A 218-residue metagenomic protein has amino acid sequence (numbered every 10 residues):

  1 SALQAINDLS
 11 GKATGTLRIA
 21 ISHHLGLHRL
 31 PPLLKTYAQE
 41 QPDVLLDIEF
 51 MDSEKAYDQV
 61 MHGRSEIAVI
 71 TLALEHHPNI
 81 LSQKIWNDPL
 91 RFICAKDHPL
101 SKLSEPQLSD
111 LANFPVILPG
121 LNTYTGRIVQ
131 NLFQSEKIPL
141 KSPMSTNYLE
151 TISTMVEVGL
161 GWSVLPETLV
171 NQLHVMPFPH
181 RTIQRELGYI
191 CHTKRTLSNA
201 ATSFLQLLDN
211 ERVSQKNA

Functional and structural regions predicted by a protein language model:
S1-A20, L27, A38-Q39, H77-Q83 (+2 more regions): Short helix-loop hinge/linker segments at domain boundaries
T14-H76, S145-T146: Central regulatory/effector-binding core of bacterial HTH transcription factors
A20, L90, P106-T125, R212: Short loop->beta-strand "edge-of-pocket" segments that line small-molecule binding or catalytic clefts across diverse
R29, F178-A218: A late-sequence structural motif
E40, M51-F114, E167-H174, I183: Acidic, Gly/Pro-rich loop/turn segments at junctions of secondary structure
D52-S65, T71, N122-M176: Hydrophobic hinge/microswitch elements
T71, S101, P115-E136, L197-L205 (+1 more regions): Secondary-structure junction motif
H77-D88, E150-T196: Beta-alpha-beta core module
